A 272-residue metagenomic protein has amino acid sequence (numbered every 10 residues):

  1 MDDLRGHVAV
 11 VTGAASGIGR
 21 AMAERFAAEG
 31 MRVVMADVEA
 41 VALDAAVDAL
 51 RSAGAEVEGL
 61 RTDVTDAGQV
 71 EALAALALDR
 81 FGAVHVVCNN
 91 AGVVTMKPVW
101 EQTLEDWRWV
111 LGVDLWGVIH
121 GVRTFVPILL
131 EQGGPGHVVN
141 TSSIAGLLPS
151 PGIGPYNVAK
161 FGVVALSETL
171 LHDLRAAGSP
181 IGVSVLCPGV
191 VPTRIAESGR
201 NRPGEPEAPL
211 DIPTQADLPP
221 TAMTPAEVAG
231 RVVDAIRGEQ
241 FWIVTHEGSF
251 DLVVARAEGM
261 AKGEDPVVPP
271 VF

Functional and structural regions predicted by a protein language model:
D2-V34: Canonical Rossmann dinucleotide-binding motif of NAD(H)/NADP(H)-dependent dehydrogenases/reductases, specifically
E29-A46: Conserved glycine-rich Rossmann-like NAD(P)H-binding loop of the short-chain dehydrogenase/reductase
A40-V41, L60-A72, L104: The beta1-alpha1 cofactor-binding region of Rossmann-like NAD(H)/NADP(H)-dependent oxidoreductases
P98-V99, D106-R108: Substrate-binding pocket helix/loop in short-chain dehydrogenase/reductase
V122, A159: Active-site helix of classical SDR
S143: Residue(s) in the substrate-gating loop at a strand-loop-helix junction that position the organic substrate next
D173-I243: SDR active-site lid
